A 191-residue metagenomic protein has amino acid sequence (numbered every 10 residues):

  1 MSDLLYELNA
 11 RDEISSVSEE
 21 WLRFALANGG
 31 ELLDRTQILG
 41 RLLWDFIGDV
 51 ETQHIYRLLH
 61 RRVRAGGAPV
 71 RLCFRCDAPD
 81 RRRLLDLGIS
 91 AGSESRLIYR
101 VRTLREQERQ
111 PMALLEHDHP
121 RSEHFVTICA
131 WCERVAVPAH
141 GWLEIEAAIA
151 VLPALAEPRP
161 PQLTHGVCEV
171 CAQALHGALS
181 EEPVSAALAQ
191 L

Functional and structural regions predicted by a protein language model:
D3-L4, L8-E116: Sensory/regulatory domains in signal-transduction proteins
N9, S15-S16, A136, Q162 (+1 more regions): PAS-family sensory domains
I55, H117-H124, V137-E144, S180: Signal-transducing alpha-helical linker
S122-I128, P161-T164: Short metal-coordination and nucleic-acid-contact micro-motifs, chiefly zinc-binding Cys/His arrays
C129-C132, C168: Short cysteine-rich clusters marking metal-coordination/redox-active sites
R134-R159: Short recognition patches in nucleic-acid-associated and regulatory proteins
V137, Q173-H176: Short functional micro-motifs and their immediate structural scaffolds
G177-L191: Polybasic, low-complexity binding patches
